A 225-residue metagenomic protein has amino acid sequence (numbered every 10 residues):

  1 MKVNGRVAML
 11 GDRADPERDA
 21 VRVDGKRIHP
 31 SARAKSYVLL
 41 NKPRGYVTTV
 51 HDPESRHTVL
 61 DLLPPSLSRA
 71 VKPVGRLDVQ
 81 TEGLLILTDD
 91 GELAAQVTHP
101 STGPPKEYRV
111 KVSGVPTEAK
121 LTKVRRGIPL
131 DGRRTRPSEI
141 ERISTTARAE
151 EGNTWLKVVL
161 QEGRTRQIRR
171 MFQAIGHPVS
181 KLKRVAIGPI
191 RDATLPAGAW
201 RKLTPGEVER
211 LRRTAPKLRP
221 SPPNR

Functional and structural regions predicted by a protein language model:
K2-R225: Basic, flexible Lys/Arg- and Gly-enriched helix-loop patches that mediate nucleic-acid binding at interfaces with rRNA
